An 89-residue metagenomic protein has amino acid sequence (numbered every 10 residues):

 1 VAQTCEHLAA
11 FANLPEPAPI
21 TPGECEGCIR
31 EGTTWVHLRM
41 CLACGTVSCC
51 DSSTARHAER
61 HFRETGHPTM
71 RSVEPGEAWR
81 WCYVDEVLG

Functional and structural regions predicted by a protein language model:
Q3-L14, P19-T21, E31, V47-G89: Cys/His-rich, Zn2+-coordinating zinc-finger modules
C25-C28, C41: Short cysteine-rich clusters marking metal-coordination/redox-active sites
T33-L42: Canonical RING-type zinc finger of E3 ubiquitin-protein ligases
